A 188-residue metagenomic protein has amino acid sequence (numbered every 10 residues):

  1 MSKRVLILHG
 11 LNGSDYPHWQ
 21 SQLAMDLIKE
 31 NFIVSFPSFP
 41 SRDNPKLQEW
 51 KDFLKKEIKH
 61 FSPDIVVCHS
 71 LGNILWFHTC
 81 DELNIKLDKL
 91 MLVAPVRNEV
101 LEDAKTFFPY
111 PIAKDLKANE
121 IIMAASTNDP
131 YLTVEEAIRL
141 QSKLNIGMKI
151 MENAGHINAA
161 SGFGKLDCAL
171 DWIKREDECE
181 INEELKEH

Functional and structural regions predicted by a protein language model:
S2-F61: Active-site catalytic motif of lipid deacylating hydrolases and related acyltransferases
F32-S35, Q141-N158: Catalytic histidine neighborhood in serine/cysteine hydrolases with alpha/beta-hydrolase-type architecture
P45-K46, A154-L166: Catalytic histidine-centered segment of alpha/beta-hydrolase-like enzymes
V66-F77: Gly/Ala-rich beta-loop-alpha elbow adjacent to hydrolase catalytic centers
I85-V100: A conserved short beta-strand
L116-K117, I122-A125, D129: Short beta-strand/loop motif that positions the catalytic acidic residue of the alpha/beta-hydrolase fold
P130-E136: Conserved alpha/beta-hydrolase "acid-adjacent" motif
G162-H188: Catalytic active-site module of serine/aspartate enzymes centered on a nucleophile-bearing elbow/loop
